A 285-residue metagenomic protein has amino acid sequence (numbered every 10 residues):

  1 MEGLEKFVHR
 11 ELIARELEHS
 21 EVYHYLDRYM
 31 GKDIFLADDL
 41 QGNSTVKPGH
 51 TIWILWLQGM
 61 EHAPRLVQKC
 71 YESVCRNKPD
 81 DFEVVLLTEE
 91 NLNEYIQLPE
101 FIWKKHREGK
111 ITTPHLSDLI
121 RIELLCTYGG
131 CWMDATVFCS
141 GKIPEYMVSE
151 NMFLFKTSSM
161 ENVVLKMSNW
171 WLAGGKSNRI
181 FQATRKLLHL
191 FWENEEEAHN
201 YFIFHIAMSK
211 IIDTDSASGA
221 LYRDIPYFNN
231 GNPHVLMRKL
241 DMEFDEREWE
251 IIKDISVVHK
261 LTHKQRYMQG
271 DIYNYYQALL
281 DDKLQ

Functional and structural regions predicted by a protein language model:
M1-S117, A135-Q285: Glycosyltransferase-associated regions of secretory-pathway enzymes, highlighting luminal stem/catalytic domains
D118-Y128: Small-residue hinge/turn detector
Y128, M133-D134: Active-site acidic Asp-centered loop
